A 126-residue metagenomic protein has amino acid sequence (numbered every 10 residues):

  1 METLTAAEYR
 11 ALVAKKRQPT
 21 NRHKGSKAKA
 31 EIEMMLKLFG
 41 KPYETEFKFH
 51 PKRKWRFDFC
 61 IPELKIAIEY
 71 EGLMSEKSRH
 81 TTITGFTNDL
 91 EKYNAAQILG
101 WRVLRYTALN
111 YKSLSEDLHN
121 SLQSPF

Functional and structural regions predicted by a protein language model:
M1-F126: Nucleic-acid endo/exonuclease domains
